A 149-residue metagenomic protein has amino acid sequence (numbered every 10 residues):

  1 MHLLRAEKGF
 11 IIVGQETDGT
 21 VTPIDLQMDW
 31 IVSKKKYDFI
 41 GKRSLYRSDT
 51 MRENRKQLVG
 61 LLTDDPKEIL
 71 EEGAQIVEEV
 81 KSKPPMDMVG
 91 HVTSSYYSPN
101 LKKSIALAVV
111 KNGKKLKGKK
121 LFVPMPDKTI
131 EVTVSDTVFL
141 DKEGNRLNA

Functional and structural regions predicted by a protein language model:
M1-A149: Conserved, structured C-terminal
